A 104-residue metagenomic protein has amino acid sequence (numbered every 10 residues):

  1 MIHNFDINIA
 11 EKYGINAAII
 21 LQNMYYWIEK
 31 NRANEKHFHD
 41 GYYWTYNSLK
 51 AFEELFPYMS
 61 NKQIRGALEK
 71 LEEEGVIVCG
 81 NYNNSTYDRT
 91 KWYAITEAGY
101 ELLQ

Functional and structural regions predicted by a protein language model:
M1-E54, E72, Y100-L102: Short recognition helix of helix-turn-helix/winged-helix DNA-binding domains
Q22, G66, N83-N84: Proline- and acidic/polar-enriched loop/turn elements at helix boundaries
E35, G66-A67, C79: Residue-level detector of alpha-helical recognition elements and their boundaries
S48, Y82-L103: Short, cationic-aromatic polyanion-contact patches
M59-K70: Short amphipathic alpha-helical interaction segments
E72-N83: A short, conserved structural fragment
